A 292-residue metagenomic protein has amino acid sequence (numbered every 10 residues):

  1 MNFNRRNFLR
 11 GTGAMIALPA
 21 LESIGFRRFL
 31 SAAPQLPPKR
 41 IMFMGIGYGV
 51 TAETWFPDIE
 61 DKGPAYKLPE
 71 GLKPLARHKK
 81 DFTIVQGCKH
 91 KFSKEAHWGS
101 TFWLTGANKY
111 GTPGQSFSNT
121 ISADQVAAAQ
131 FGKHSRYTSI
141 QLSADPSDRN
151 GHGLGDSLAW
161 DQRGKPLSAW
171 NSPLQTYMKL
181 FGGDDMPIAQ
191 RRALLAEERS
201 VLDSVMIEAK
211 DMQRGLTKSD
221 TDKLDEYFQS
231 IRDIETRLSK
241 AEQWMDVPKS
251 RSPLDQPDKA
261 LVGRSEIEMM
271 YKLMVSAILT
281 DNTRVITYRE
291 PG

Functional and structural regions predicted by a protein language model:
M1-G292: Ligand-binding pockets and gating/stacking loops
